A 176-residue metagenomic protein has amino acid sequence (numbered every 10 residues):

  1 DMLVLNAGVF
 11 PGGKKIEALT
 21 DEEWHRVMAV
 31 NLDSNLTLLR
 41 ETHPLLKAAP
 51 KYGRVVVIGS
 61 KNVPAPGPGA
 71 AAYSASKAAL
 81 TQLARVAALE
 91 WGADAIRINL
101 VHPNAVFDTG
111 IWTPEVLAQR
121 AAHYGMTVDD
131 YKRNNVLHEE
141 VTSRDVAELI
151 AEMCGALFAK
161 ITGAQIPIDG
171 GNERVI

Functional and structural regions predicted by a protein language model:
F10-G13, F158, T162-I176: Short C-terminal tail/terminal secondary-structure segment of NAD(P)H-dependent dehydrogenase/reductase domains
K14-I16, E23-M28, L117: Substrate-binding pocket helix/loop in short-chain dehydrogenase/reductase
I16-E17, A65-A71, A93, H138 (+1 more regions): Active-site loop immediately N-terminal to the catalytic Tyr-X3-Lys motif of short-chain dehydrogenase/reductase
L39, S76, A84: Active-site helix of classical SDR
P44, L89-E90, A159: Alpha-helical segment proximal to the catalytic Tyr-Lys
S60: Residue(s) in the substrate-gating loop at a strand-loop-helix junction that position the organic substrate next
G92, R97, I161-G163: Short, small/polar-rich loop/turn modules that mediate ligand/substrate recognition or access, typified
